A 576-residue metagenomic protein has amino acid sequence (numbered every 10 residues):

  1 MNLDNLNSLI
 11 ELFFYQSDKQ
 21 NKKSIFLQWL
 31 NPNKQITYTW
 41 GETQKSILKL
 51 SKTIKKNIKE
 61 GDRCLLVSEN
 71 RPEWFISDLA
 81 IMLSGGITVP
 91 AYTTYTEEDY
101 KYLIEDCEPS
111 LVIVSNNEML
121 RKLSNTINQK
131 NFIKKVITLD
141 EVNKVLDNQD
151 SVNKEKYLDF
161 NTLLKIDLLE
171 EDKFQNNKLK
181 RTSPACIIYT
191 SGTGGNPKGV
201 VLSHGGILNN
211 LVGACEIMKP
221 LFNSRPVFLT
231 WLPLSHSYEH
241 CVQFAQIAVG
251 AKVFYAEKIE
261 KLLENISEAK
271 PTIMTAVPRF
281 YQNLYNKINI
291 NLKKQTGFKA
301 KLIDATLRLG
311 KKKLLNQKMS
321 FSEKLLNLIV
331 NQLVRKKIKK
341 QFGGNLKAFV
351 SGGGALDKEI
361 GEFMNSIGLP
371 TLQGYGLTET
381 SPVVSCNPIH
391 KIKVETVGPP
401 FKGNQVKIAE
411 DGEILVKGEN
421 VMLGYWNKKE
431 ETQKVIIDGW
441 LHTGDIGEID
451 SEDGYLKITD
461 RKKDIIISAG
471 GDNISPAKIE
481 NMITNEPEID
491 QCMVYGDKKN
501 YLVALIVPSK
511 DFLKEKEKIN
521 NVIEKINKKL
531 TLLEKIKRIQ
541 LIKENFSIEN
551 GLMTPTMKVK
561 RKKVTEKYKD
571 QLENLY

Functional and structural regions predicted by a protein language model:
L12-T39, N545: AMP-dependent adenylate-forming
I25, Y157-L158, K165-Y189, N196 (+1 more regions): Conserved pre-ATP/AMP-binding loop-to-beta segment of ANL
F26-I58, D62-F75, L79, T96-K101 (+1 more regions): Conserved AMP-binding/adenylate-forming core of the ANL superfamily
T37-G41, A185-L211: Conserved AMP-binding A3 loop
V112, I408, G418, L423-G424 (+3 more regions): AMP-binding/adenylate-forming catalytic core of the ANL superfamily
L120-R181, I288-K337: ANL superfamily adenylate-forming
L208-V227, L234-R335, N345: Conserved AMP-binding/adenylation subdomain of ANL enzymes
M274, L314, V330-L456, K462-I465 (+2 more regions): Conserved AMP-binding/adenylate-forming
